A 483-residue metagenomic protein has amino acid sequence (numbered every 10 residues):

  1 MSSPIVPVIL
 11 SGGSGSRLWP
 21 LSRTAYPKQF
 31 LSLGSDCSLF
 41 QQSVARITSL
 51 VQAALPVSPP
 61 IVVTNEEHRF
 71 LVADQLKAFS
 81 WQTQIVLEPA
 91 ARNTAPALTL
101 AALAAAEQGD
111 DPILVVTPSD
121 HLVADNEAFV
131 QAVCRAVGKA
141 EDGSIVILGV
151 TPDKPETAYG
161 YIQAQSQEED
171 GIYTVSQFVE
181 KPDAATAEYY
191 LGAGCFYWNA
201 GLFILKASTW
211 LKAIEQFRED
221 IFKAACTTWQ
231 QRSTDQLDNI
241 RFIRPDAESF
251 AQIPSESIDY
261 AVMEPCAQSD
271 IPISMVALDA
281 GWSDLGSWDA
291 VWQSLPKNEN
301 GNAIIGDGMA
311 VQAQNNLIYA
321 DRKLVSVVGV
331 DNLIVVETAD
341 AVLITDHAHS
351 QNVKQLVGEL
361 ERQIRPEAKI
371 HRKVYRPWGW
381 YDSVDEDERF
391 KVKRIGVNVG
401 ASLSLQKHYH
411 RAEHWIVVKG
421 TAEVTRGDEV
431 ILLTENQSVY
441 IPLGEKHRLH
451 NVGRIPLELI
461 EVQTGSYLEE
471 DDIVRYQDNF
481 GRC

Functional and structural regions predicted by a protein language model:
S2-I9, S16-P118, L122-A128, C134 (+2 more regions): Conserved N-terminal catalytic core of the sugar/cofactor nucleotidyltransferase
S3-I5, V57-S58, W81-Q82, G109-P112 (+10 more regions): Short coil/turn connectors at secondary-structure junctions
S3-P4, S208, K212-I416, T421-Y440 (+5 more regions): Left-handed beta-helix
G12, N65-E66, P89, T117-S119 (+14 more regions): Fold-independent oxyanion-binding glycine-rich loops and adjacent beta-strand/coil segments at enzyme active sites
Q29, Q42, R46, L71 (+12 more regions): Alpha-helical scaffold segments in soluble metabolic enzymes
A91-P96, K154-E156, A184-T186, W282-S283 (+1 more regions): A short acidic, often aromatic-flanked loop/helix-cap motif at beta-alpha or helix-coil junctions that lines enzyme
D125-Q252, D270, S274: Conserved core of the sugar-phosphate nucleotidyltransferase
L459: Noncatalytic nucleic-acid binding interfaces
